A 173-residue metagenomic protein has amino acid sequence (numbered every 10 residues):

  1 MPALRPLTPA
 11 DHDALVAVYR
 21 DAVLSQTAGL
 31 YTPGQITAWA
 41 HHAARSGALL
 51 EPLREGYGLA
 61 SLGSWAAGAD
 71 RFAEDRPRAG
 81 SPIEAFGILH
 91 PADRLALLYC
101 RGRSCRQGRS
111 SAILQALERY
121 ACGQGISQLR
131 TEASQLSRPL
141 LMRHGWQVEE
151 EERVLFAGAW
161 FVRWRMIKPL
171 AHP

Functional and structural regions predicted by a protein language model:
P2-A17: A short beta-loop-alpha structural element at the N-terminal edge of CoA-dependent acyl/N-acetyltransferase catalytic
R20-G47: Conserved GNAT-fold acetyl-CoA-binding loop/helix
A43-D75, R94: A short helix-loop-beta-strand connector motif used in the catalytic cores of GNAT acetyltransferases and, in some
D70-F72, G80-Y99: Conserved beta-strand in the GNAT
R106-R119: Conserved acetyl-CoA-binding loop-helix of GNAT-fold acetyltransferases
A121-S134: Conserved GNAT acetyl-CoA-binding A-motif
R130-E132, Q147-R165: Conserved catalytic-core motifs of GNAT/GCN5-like acyltransferases
L141-M142, W146: Conserved active-site tyrosine of GNAT-family acetyltransferases
